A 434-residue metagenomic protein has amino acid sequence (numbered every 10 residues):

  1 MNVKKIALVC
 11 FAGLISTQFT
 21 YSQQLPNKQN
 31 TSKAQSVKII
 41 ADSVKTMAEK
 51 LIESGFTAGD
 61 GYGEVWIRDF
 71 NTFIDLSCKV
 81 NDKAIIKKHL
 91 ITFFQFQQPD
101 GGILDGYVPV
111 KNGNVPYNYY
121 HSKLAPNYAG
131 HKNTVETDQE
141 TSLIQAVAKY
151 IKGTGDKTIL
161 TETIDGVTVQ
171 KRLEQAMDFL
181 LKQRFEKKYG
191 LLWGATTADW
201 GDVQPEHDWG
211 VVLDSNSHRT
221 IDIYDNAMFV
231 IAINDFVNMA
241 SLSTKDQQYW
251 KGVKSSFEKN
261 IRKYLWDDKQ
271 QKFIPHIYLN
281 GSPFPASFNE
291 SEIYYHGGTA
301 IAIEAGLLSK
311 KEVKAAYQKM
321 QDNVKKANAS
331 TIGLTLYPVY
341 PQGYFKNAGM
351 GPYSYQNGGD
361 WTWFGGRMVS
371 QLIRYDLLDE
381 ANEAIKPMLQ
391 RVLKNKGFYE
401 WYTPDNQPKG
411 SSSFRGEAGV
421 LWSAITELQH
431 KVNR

Functional and structural regions predicted by a protein language model:
M1-Q24: Bacterial Sec-dependent N-terminal signal peptides
L25, E53-N71, C78-V80, A125-D138 (+5 more regions): Solvent-exposed loop and edge beta-strand segments that line ligand/cofactor-binding and catalytic clefts
L25-M47, V65-W66, I103-D105, L181 (+5 more regions): Catalytic cores of carbohydrate-active enzymes
E64-I91, Q95-L192, I223-A227, G359-V369 (+3 more regions): Aromatic-rich carbohydrate-recognition surfaces in CAZymes
I74, N234-V237, I303, V369-I373: Amphipathic alpha-helical segments within well-ordered protein domains
D105-N127, G201-H207, F284-P285, V339 (+1 more regions): Charged, glycine/proline-rich intrinsically disordered loops and linkers
G190-G210: Carboxylate-rich helix-loop segments that flank metal/cofactor sites and access channels in metalloenzymes
F257-N260, G306-K314, A327, P341-A384: Long, repeat-rich segments with strong aromatic
